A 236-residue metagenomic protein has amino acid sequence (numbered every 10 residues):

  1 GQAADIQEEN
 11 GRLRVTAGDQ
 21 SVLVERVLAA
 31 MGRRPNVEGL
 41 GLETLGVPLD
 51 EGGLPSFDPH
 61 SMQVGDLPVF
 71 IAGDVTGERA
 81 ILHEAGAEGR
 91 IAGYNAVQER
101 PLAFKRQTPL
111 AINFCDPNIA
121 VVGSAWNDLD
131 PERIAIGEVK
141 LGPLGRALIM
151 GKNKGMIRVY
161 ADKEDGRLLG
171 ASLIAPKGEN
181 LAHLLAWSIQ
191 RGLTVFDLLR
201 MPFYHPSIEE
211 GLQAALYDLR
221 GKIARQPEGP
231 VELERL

Functional and structural regions predicted by a protein language model:
G1-G11: A conserved short coil-to-beta-strand element within the FAD-binding core of flavoproteins
Q7-E9, D50, Y160-E164: Short beta-strand micro-motifs enriched in acidic
E9, D19-L23: Glycine-rich phosphate-binding loop signature in dinucleotide/nucleotide-binding domains
G11-R14, R133-I134: Short, hydrophobic/aromatic-rich segments at coil-to-beta transitions
V22-Q98, L199: FAD-site-proximal beta/loop scaffold in flavoenzymes
P48-D50, E99-T108, R133-G137: A short alpha-helix-loop-beta-strand transition element characteristic of N-terminal alpha/beta dinucleotide-binding
G77, N95-A125, P202-Y204: Active-site-proximal substrate-binding core of FAD-dependent oxidoreductases
F114-A125, D130-L236: Flexible, glycine-rich terminal cap/loop adjacent to redox cofactors in electron-transfer oxidoreductases
